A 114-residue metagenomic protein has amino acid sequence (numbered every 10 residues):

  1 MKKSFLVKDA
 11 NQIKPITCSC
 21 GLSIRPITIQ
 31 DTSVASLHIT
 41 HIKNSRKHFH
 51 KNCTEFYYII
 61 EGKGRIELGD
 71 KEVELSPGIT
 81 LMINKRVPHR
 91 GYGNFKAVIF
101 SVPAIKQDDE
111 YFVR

Functional and structural regions predicted by a protein language model:
M1-L37, R46, V113-R114: A short, N-terminal "cap"/entry segment at the start of jelly-roll beta-barrel domains of the cupin/DSBH fold
H38, I60-E61, S76-P77: A cytosolic small-molecule/anion-sensing beta-strand core signal
H41-I42, H50-I66: Short, conserved beta-strand element in jelly-roll/cupin
H48-H50, H89: Histidine-centered active-site/metal-ligand motif
I66-L68, I99-F100: Short hydrophobic/aromatic-rich beta-strand segments that constitute the beta-sheet cores of beta-sandwich/beta-barrel
E67-K71, N94: Short strand-coil-strand connectors
D70-R86: Short acidic-glycine-tyrosine-enriched beta hairpin
K85-E110: Ligand-binding loop in jelly-roll beta-barrel domains
